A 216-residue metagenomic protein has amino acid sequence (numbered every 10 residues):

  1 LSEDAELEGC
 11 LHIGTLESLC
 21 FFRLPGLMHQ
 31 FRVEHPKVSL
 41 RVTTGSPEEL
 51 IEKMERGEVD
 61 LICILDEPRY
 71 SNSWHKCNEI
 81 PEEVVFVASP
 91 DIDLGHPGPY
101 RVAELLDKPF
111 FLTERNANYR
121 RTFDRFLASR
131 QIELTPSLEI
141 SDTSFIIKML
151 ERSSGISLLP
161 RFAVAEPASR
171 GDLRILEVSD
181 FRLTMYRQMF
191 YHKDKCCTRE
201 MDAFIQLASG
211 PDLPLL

Functional and structural regions predicted by a protein language model:
L1-D4: Alpha-helical linker/hinge and terminal dimerization helices associated with HTH transcriptional regulators
E8-Y70, I140: Central regulatory/effector-binding core of bacterial HTH transcription factors
C10-G14, I62, V87, F111 (+2 more regions): Short, well-ordered beta-strand segments
R23, R174-L216: A late-sequence structural motif
M28-H35, A103, R120-E133: Ligand-binding cleft/hinge of the Venus flytrap
S71-C77, P81-E82, S144-K193: Beta-alpha-beta core module
S73-F111: Flexible hinge/capping segments at coil-to-helix
L94-G95, P109-R130, C197-M201, I205 (+1 more regions): Secondary-structure junction motif
